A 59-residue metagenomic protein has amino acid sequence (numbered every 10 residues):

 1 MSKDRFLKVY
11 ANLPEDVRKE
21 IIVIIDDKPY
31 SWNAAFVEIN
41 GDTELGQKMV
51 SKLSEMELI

Functional and structural regions predicted by a protein language model:
M1: Catalytic phosphate/metal-binding cores of nucleic-acid and nucleotide-processing enzymes, i.e., regions that mediate
L7-I39: Short amphipathic alpha-helical interface segments
I39-E55: Short amphipathic alpha-helical interaction segments
